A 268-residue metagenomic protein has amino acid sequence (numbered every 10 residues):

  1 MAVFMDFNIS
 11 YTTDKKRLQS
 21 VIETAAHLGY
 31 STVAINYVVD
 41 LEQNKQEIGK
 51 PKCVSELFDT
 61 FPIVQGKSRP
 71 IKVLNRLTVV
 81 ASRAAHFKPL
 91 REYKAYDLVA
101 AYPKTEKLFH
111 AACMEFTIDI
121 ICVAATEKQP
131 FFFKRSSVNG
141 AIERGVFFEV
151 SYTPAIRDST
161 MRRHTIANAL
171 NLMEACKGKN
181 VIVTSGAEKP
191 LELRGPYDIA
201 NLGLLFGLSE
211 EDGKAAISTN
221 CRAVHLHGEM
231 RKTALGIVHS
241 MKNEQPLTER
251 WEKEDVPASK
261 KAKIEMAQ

Functional and structural regions predicted by a protein language model:
M1-I35, L41-G66, K88-Y96, K107-Q268: Charged catalytic cores and adjacent phosphate/nucleic-acid-binding surfaces used for phosphate/nucleic-acid chemistry
R69-Y102: Hydrophobic alpha-helical segments and helix pairs
